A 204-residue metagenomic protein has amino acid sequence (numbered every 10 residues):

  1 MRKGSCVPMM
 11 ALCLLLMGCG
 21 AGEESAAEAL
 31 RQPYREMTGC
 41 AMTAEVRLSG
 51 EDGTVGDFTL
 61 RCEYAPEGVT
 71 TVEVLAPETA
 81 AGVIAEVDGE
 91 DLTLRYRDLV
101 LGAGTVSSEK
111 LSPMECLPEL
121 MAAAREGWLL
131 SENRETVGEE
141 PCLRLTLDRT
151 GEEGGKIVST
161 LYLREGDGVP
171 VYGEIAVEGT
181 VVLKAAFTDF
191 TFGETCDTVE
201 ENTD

Functional and structural regions predicted by a protein language model:
M1-P8: Bacterial N-terminal signal peptides that target proteins for export
M10-V69, T79, C196-D204: N-terminal leader/targeting segments and the immediate start of mature chains
R35, V46, L94-E152: Flexible, processing/modification-adjacent segments and terminal tails in exported/periplasmic/extracellular proteins
G39, G82-I84, E139: A glycine-biased structural micro-motif
A41-A44, D57, A85-G89, E174-I175 (+1 more regions): Extended beta-sheet lipid-handling architectures
T59-C62, G82-E86, V158-Y162: Short, surface-exposed charged micro-motifs
Y64-C116, V181-L183: An acidic-aromatic
E73, N133-D204: Gly/Pro-enriched, hydrophobic low-complexity segments that function as extracytoplasmic propeptides/linkers
